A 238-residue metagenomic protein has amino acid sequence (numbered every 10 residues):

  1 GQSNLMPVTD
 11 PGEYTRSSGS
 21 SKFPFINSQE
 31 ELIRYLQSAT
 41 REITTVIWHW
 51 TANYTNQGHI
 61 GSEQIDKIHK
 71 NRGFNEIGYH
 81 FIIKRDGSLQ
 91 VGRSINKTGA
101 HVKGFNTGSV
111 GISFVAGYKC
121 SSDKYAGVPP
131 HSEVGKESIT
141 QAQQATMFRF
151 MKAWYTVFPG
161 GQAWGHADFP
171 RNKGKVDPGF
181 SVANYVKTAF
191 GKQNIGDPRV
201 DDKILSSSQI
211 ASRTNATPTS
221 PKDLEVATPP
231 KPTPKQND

Functional and structural regions predicted by a protein language model:
G1-W48, R85-L89, S94-I95, N106-V110 (+1 more regions): Basic/polar, cationic surfaces and motifs that engage anionic cell-wall and phosphate/carboxylate ligands
I33, A39-G73: Active-site acidic/histidine clusters and adjacent loop/turn architecture that either coordinate catalytic ions
R72-N75, R85-D86: Glycine-/small-residue-enriched capping loops at alpha/beta junctions
E76-G78, G160: Short secondary-structure junction motifs
T98: Surface-exposed loop and adjacent secondary-structure segments within mature catalytic domains
